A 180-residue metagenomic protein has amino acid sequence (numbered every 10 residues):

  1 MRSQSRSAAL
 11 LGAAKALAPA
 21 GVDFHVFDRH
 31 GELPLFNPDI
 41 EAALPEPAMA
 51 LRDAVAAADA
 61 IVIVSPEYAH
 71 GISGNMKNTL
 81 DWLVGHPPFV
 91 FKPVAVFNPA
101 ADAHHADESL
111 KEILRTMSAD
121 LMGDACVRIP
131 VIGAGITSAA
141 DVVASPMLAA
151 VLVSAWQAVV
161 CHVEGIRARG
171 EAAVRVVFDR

Functional and structural regions predicted by a protein language model:
M1-G21: N-terminal beta1-alpha1 ligand-phosphate binding loop
M1-R2, G31, A101: Short, glycine/serine-rich, charged loops/turns that create anion-binding and catalytic segments at active sites
S7-L11, A48, M76, A106-D107 (+2 more regions): A general structural signal for well-ordered alpha-helical segments in protein cores
A18-H25, D120: A generic structural motif
V26-E46, G135-A139: N-terminal beta-loop-helix "entrance" segment that forms/cooperates in small-molecule cofactor or anionic ligand
A43-S118: Helix-loop-strand module that forms the ligand-binding subsite of alpha/beta enzymes
M122-R180: Glycine-rich phosphate/pyrophosphate-binding loop and the adjoining helix
